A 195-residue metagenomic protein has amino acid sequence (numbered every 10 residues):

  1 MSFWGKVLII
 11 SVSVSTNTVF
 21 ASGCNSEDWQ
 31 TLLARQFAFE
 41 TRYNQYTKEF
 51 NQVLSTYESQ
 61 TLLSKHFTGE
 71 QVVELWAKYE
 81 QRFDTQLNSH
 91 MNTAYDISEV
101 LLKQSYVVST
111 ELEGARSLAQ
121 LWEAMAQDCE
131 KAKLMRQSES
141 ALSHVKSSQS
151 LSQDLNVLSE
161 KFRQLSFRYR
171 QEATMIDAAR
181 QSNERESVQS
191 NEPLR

Functional and structural regions predicted by a protein language model:
M1-L8: Bacterial N-terminal signal peptides that target proteins for export
S15-T18: N-terminal signal peptide c-region/cleavage motif recognized by signal peptidases
F20-Q81, E192-L194: Immediate post-signal-peptide N-terminus of mature secreted/exported proteins
W29-L32, Y43-T47, G114-R195: C-terminal amphipathic alpha-helix
T56, N88-A124, F167-T174: Long amphipathic alpha-helical coiled-coil segments
L62-V107: Mid-chain, structured segments of secreted extracytoplasmic proteins
